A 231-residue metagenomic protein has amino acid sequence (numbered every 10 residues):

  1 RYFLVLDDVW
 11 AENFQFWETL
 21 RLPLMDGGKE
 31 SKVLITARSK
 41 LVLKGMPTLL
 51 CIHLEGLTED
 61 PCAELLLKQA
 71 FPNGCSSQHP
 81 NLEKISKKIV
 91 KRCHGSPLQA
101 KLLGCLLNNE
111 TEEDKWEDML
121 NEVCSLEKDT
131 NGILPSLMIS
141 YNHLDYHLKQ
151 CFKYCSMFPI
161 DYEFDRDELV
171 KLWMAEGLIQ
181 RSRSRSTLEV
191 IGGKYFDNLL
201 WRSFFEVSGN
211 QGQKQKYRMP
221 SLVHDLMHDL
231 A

Functional and structural regions predicted by a protein language model:
Y2-L4, F71-D229: P-loop NTPase nucleotide-binding module
F3-D8, E30-R38, L199: Structural recognition of the conserved hydrophobic beta-strand(s) that form the central parallel beta-sheet of P-loop
L4, W10-E12, D26, L41-V42: Residues immediately C-terminal
D7, C62, L66, F152: Conserved Sensor-2/SRH helix of P-loop NTPases
A11-E30: Conserved Walker B catalytic segment
N13-F14, L43-K44, L226: Conserved protein kinase catalytic core
F16-T19, M46-T48, A231: Short amphipathic alpha-helical segments
K29-K84, L102, D118, G132: Alpha-helical sensor/transducer elements of the RecA-like P-loop NTPase core
